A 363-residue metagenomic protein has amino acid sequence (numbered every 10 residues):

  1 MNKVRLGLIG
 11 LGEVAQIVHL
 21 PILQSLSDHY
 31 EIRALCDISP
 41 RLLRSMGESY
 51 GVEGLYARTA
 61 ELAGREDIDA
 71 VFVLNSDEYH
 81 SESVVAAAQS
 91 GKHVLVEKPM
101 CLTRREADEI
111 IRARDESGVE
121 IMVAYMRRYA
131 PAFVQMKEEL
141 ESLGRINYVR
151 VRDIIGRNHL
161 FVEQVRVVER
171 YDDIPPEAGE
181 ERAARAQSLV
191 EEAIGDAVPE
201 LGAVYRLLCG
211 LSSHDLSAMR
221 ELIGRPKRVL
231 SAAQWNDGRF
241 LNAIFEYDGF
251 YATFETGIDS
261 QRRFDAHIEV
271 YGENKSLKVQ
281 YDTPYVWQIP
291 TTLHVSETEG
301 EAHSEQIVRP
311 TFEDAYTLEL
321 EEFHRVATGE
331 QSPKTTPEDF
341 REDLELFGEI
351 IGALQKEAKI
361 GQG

Functional and structural regions predicted by a protein language model:
M1-Y50: N-terminal Rossmann-like dinucleotide-binding module
S45, Y50-A113: Beta-loop-alpha module in the N-terminal Rossmann-like domain of NAD(P)-dependent dehydrogenases, especially those
A70, E322-G363: C-terminal helix-rich "cap/oligomerization" subdomain common to oxidoreductases
V96-E97, I121-V123, V279: Hydrophobic residues in well-ordered beta-strands that form the structural core
C101-E180: A contiguous active-site-proximal alpha/beta segment in oxidoreductase catalytic domains
A124-P131, F161-P226, F340: Mid-domain beta-loop-alpha active-site segment that forms a flexible, acidic cofactor/metal-binding surface
Y148, P199-Y285, P310-Q331, G348: Contiguous beta-strand/loop segments that form the cofactor/metal-binding neighborhood of enzyme cores
V168-P199, E269-T335: C-terminal glycine/acidic-rich active-site capping loop/insertion
